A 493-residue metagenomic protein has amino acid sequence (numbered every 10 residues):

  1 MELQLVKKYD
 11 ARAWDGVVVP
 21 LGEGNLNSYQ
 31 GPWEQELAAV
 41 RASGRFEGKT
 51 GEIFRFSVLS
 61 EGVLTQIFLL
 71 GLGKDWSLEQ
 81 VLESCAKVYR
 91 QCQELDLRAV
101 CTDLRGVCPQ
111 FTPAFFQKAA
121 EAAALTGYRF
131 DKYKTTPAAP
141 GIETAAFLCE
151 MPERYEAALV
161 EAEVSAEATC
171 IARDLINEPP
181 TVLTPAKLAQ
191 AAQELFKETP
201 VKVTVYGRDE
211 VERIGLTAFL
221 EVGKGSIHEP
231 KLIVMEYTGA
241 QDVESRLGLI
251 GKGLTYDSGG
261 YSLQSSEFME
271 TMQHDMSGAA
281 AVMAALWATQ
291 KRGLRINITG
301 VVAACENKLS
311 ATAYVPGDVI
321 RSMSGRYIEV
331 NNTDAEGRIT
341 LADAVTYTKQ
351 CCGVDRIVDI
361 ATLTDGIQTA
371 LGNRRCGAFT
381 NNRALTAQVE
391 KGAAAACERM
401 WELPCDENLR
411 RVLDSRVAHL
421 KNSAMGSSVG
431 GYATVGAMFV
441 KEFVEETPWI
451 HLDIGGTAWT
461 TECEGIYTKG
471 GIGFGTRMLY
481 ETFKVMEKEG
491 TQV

Functional and structural regions predicted by a protein language model:
M1-G253: Short amphipathic alpha-helical segment within the helicase RecA-like ATPase core that mediates nucleic-acid
A189-V493: A generic structural signal for tightly packed, nonpolar segments enriched in small/aliphatic residues
